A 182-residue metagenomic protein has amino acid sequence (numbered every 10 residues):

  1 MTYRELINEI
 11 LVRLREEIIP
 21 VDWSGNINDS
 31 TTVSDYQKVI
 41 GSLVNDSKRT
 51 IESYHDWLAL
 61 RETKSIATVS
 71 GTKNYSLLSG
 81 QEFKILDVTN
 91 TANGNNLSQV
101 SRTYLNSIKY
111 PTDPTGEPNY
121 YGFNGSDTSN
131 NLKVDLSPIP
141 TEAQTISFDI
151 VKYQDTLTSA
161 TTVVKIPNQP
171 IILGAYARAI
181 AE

Functional and structural regions predicted by a protein language model:
M1-E182: Glycine-enriched, solvent-exposed interface loops adjoining structured elements
